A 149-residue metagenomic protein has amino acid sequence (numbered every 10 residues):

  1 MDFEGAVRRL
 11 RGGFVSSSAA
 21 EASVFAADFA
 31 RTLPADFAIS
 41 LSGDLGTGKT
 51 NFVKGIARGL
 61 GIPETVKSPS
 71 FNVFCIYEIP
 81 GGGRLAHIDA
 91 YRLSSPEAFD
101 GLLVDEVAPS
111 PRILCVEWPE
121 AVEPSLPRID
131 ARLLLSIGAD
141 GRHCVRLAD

Functional and structural regions predicted by a protein language model:
M1-V7, G12-G13, R58, S94-D149: Short phosphate-coordinating micro-motif centered on Lys-Gly-acidic
S23-T32: Pre-Walker A adenine-sensing motif
A38-S40: Short hydrophobic/aromatic beta-strand immediately N-terminal to the Walker A/P-loop
S42-D44: P-loop (Walker A) phosphate-binding loop of NTP-binding proteins
K49: Conserved lysine of the Walker
I62-Y77: Short beta-strand-centered segment that lines the nucleotide-binding/catalytic pocket of NTP-utilizing
L85-L93: Switch II (G3) loop of P-loop NTPases
